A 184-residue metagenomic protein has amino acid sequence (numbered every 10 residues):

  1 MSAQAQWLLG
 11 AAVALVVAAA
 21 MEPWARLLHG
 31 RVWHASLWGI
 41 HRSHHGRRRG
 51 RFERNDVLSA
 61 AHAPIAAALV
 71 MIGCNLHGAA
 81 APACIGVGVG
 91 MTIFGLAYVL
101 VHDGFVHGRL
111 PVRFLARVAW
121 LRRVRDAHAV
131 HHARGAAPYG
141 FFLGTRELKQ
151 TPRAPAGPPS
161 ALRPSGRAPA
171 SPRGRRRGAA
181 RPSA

Functional and structural regions predicted by a protein language model:
S2-L8, A20, S36, R42-L58 (+2 more regions): Cytosolic/stromal cytosol-facing helical appendages immediately following the last transmembrane segment
L9-L28: N-terminal signal-anchor transmembrane alpha helix
A25-R42: Short, charged cytosolic
S59-I72, T92: Hydrophobic alpha-helical transmembrane segments of multi-pass integral membrane proteins
G88-V89: Small-residue hotspots
